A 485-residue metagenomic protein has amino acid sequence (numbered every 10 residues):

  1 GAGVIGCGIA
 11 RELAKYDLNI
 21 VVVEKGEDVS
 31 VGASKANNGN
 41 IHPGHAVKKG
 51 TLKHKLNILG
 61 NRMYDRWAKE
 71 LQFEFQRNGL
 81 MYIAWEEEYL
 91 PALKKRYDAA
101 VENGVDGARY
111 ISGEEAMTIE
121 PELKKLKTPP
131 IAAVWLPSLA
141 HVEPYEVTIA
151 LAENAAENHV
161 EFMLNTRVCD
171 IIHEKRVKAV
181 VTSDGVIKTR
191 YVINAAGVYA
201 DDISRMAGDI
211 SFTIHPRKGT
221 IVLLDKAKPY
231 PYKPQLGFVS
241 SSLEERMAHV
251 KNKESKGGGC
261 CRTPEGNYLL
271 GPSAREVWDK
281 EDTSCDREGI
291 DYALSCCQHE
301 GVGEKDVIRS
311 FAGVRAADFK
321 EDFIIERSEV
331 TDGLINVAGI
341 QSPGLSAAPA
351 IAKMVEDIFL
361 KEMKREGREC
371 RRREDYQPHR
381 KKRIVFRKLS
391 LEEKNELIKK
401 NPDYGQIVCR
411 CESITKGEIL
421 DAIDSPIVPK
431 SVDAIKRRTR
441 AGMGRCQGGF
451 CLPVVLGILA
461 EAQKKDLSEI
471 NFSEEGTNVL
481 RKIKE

Functional and structural regions predicted by a protein language model:
A2-G3, K25: Glycine-rich Rossmann-fold phosphate-binding loop(s) that bind the pyrophosphate of adenine dinucleotide cofactors
G8, I171-R176, T182-G271, R275-E288 (+1 more regions): Flavin-dependent oxidoreductases
A14-A36: Glycine-rich FAD pyrophosphate-binding loop
G39-I119, P130, G257-G258: Dinucleotide-binding Rossmann-like beta1-alpha1 core, especially the glycine-rich loop that anchors the ADP
K48, K55-I58, I83-A92, V134-E153 (+4 more regions): Short beta-strand to alpha-helix junction loop
V134-Y191: Helical element adjacent to the flavin cofactor pocket in flavoenzyme catalytic cores
A150, S255, P264-E265, E276-I407 (+2 more regions): C-terminal catalytic lobe of FAD-dependent flavoproteins
E281, T415-P426, G449-L467: Iron-sulfur (Fe-S) cluster-binding segments and ferredoxin-like electron-carrier domains, especially [2Fe-2S]
